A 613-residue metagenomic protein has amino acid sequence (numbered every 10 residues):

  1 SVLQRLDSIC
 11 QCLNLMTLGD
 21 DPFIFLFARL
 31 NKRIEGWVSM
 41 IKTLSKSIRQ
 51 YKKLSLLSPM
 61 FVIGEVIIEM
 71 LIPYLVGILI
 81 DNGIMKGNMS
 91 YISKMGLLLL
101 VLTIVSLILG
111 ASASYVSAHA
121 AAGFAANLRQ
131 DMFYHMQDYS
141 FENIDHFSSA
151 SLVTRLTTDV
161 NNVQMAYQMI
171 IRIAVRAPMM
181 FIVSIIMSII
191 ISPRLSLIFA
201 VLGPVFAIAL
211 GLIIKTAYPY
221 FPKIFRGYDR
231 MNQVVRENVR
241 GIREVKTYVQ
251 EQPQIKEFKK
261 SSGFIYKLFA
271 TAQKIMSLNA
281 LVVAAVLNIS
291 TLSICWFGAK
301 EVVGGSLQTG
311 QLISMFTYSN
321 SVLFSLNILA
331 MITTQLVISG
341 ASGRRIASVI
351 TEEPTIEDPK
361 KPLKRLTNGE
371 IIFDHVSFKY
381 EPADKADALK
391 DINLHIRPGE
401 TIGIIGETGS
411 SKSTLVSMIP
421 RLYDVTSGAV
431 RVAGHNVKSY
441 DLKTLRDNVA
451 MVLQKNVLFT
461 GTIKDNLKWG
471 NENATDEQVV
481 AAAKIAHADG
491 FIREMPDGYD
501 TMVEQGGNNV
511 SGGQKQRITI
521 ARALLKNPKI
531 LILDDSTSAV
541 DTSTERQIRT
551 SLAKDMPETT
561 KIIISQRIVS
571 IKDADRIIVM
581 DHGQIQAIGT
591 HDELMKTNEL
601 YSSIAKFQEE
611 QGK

Functional and structural regions predicted by a protein language model:
S1-I72, V76, I84-L98, A113-S117 (+14 more regions): Membrane-integrated ABC transporters
R29, E35, R365-K613: ABC-type nucleotide-binding domain
Q50, L54-I67, L102, I108 (+2 more regions): Transmembrane helices of ABC transporter permease
Q50-K53, D138-E142, T158-I171, V175 (+6 more regions): An intracellular "coupling" helix at the cytosolic face of ABC transporter transmembrane type-1 domains
M60-F61, I68-D81, L102-S149, V153 (+11 more regions): Juxtamembrane helix-loop junctions of ABC transporter transmembrane domains
I63-L71, I104-A111, V163-A166, I170-I182 (+6 more regions): Hydrophobic alpha-helical transmembrane bundles that constitute the permease/transmembrane domains of multi-pass
K86-G87, A122, Q130-T154, T158-V160 (+6 more regions): Short intracellular "coupling" helices and adjacent cytoplasmic loop segments at the cytosolic face of multi-pass
N88-I92, M187-V201, T271-R345, V349-I350: Helix-loop-helix
